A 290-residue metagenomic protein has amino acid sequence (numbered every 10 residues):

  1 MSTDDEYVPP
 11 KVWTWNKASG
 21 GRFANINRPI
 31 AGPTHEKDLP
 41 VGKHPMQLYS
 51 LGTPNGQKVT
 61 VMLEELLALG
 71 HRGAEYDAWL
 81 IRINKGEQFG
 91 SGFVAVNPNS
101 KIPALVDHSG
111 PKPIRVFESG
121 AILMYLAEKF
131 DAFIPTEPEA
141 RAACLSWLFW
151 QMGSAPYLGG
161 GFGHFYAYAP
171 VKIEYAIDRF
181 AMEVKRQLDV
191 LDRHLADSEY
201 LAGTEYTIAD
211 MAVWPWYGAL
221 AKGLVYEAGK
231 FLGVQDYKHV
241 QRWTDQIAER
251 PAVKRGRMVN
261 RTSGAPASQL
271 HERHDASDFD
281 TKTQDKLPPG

Functional and structural regions predicted by a protein language model:
M1-D178, M182-K185, T283-G290: GST-like domain detector, emphasizing the conserved glutathione-binding G-site in the N-terminal thioredoxin-like
S2-D5, S146-P251, G290: GST-like fold's C-terminal all-alpha helical module
R22-A24, R261-G290: Acidic/histidine-enriched, glycine/proline-rich intrinsically disordered or flexible terminal extensions
R82, I208, N260-R261: Short, solvent-exposed turn/loop segments enriched in Gly/Ser/Thr/Pro and often Arg
